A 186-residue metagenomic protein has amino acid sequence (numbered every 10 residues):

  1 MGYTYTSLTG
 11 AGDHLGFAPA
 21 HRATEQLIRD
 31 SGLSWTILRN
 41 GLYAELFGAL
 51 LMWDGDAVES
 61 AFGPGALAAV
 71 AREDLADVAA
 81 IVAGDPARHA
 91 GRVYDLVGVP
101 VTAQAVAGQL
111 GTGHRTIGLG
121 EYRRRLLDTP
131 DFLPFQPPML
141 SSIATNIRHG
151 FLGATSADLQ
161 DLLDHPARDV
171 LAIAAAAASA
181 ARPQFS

Functional and structural regions predicted by a protein language model:
M1-G2, L8-R115, L127-P130, R148-H149: Oxidoreductase cofactor-interface core, primarily capturing Rossmann-like NAD(P)-dependent enzymes
G120-S186: A hydrophobic C-terminal alpha-helical subdomain
